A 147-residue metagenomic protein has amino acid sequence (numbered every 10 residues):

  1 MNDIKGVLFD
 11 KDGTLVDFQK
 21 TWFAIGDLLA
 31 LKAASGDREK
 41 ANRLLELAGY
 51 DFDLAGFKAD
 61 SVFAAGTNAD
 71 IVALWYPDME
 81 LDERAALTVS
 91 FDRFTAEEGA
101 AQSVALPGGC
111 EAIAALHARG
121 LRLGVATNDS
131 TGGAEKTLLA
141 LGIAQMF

Functional and structural regions predicted by a protein language model:
D3-C110, A114-R119: N-terminal helical cap/lid subdomain that shapes the substrate entry/recognition surface in HAD-like hydrolases
Q102-V104, E111, A118-R119, G124-F147: Substrate-recognition "cap/lid" segment bordering the active-site pocket of phosphatases
